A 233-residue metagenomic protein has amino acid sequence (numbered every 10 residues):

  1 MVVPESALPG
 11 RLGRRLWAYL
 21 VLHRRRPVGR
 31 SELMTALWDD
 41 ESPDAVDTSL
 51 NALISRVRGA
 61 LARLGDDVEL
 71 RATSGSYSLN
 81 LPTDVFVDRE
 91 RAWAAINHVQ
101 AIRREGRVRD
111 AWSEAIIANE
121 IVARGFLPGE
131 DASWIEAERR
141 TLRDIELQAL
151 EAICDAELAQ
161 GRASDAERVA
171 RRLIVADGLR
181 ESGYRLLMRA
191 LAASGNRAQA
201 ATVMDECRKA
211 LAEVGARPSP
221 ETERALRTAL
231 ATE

Functional and structural regions predicted by a protein language model:
M1-R168, R172-E181, Q199-D205, A212 (+2 more regions): Intrinsically disordered, low-complexity protein-interaction/activation regions
